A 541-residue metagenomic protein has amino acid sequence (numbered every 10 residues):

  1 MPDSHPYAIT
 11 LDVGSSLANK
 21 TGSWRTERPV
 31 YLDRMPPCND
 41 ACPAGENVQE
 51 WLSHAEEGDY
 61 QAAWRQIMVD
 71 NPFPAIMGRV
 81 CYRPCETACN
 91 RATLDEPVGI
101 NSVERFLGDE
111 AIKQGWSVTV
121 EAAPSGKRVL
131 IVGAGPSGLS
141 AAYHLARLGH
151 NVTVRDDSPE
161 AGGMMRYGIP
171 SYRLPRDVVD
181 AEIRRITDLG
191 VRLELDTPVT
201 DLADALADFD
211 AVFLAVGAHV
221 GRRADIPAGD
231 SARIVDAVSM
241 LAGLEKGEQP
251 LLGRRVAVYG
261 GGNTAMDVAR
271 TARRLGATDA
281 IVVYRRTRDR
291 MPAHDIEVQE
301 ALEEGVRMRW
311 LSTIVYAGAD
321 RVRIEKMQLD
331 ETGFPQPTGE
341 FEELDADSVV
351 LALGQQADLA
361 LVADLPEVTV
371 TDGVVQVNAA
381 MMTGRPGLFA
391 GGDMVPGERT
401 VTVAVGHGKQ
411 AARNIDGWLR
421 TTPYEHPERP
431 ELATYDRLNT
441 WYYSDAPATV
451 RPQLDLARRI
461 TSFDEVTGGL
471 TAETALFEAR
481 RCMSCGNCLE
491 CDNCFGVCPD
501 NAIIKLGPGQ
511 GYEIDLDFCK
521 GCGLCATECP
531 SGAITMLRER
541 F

Functional and structural regions predicted by a protein language model:
A8-T10, G14-V30, Q299-E303, S312-D320 (+2 more regions): Mid-to-C-terminal Rossmann-like scaffold of FAD/NAD(P)H-dependent oxidoreductases
T21-A41, W64-R83, G115-V132, S137 (+9 more regions): Ferredoxin-like iron-sulfur electron-transfer modules
P36-E57, G78-L107, T153, E160 (+4 more regions): Iron-sulfur cluster-binding cysteine motifs and their immediate structural context in ferredoxin-like electron-transfer
A123-P124, R128-V132, D180-I226, V315-R323 (+2 more regions): Feature captures the FAD/FMN-dependent oxidoreductase FAD-binding
R128-N151, A265-R273: N-terminal Rossmann-like FAD-binding beta1-loop-alpha1 element of flavoenzymes
N151-V154, S158-E194, A269-I314, P423-D436: Rossmann-like dinucleotide-binding cores of NAD(P)H-dependent redox enzymes
A232-R254, T332-E398: FAD-site-proximal beta/loop scaffold in flavoenzymes
V268, G391-T421: A conserved FAD-binding loop/helix module that cradles the flavin
